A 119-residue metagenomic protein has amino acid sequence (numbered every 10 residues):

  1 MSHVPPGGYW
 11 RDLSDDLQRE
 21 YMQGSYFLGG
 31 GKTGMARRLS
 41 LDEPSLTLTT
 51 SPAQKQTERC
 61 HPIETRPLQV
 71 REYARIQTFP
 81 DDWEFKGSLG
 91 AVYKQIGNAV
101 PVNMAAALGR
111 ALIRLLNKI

Functional and structural regions predicted by a protein language model:
M1-I119: C-terminal target-recognition/interaction regions appended to catalytic cores
